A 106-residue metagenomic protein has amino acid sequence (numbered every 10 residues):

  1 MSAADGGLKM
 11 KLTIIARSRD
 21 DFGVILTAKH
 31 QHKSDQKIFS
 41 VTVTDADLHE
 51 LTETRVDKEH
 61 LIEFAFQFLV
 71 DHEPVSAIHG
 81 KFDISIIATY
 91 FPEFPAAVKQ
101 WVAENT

Functional and structural regions predicted by a protein language model:
M1, L48-E50, D83: Charged, low-complexity surface segments at secondary-structure and domain boundaries
S2-K37: Short, charged/polar N-terminal "headpieces" of proteins
K11-A16, V41, D45-A46, I84-I87 (+1 more regions): Domain-level signature for proteins that mediate thiol-based redox and metal-cofactor handling
V24-V70: A short, structured beta-strand/loop element
T54-T106: Acidic, low-complexity intrinsically disordered segments
